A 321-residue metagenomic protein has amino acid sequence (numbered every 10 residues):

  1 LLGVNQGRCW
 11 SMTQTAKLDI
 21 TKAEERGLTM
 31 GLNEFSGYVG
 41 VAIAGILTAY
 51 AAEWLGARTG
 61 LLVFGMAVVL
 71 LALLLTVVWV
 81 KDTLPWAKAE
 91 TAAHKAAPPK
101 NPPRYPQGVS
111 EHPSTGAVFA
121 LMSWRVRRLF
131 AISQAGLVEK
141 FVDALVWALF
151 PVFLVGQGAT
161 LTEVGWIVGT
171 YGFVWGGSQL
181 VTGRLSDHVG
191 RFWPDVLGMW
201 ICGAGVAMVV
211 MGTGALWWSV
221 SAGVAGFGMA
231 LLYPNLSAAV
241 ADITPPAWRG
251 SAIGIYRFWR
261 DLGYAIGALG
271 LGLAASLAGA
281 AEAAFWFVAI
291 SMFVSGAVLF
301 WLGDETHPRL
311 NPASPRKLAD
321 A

Functional and structural regions predicted by a protein language model:
L1-G37: Cytoplasmic helix-loop-helix junction between adjacent transmembrane helices in 12-TM secondary transporters
G40-A52, P151, G267-A275: Small-residue (Gly/Pro/Ala) motifs that create kinks and tight helix-helix packing interfaces
G60-V77, F285-F300: Symmetry-related core transmembrane helices of the 12-TM Major Facilitator Superfamily/SLC fold
T76-A92, F300-P312: Helix-loop junctions on the cytosolic side of multi-pass membrane transporters, especially the intracellular loop
D82-I132, P315-A321: Juxtamembrane intracellular "pre-TM" segments in multi-pass secondary transporters
A148-E163: Short amphipathic helix-loop junctions that connect adjacent transmembrane helices in Major Facilitator Superfamily/SLC
Q179-G190, A275-S276: Helix-to-loop junctions at the C-terminal end of transmembrane segments in multipass secondary transporters
W193-A207: Structural signature of the two symmetry-related core transmembrane helices
